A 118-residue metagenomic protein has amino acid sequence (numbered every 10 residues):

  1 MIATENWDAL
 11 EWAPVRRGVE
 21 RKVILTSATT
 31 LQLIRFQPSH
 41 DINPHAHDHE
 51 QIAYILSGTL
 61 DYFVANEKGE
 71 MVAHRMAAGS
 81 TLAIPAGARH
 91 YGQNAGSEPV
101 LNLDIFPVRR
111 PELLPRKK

Functional and structural regions predicted by a protein language model:
M1-L33, K117-K118: A short, N-terminal "cap"/entry segment at the start of jelly-roll beta-barrel domains of the cupin/DSBH fold
W12, Y91-K118: Double-stranded beta-helix
T30-H47: Conserved short histidine dyad/triad with adjacent acidic residue
I42-P44, Y62-F63, I84, R89-G96: Short beta-strand His + acidic residue motifs that chelate non-heme Fe in jelly-roll/DSBH and cupin folds
H49-E67: Glycine- and acidic-residue-biased ligand/ion/polar-headgroup-sensing regions
N66-A86: Short acidic-glycine-tyrosine-enriched beta hairpin
